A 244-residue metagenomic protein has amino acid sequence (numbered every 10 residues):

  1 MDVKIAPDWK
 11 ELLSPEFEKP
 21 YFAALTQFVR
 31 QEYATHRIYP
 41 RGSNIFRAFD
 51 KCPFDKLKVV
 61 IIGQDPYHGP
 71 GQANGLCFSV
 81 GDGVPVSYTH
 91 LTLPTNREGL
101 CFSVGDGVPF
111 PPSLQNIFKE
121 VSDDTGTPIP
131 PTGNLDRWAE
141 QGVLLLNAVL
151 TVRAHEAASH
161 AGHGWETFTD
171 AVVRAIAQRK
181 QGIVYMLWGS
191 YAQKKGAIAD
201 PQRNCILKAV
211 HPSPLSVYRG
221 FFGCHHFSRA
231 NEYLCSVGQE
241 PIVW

Functional and structural regions predicted by a protein language model:
M1-Y33, L100, G105-L114, E120-G126 (+2 more regions): C-terminal capping/extension of enzyme domains
Y39-K51, L76-V80, L100-S103, I117-G133: Short acidic (Asp/Glu) patches
F46-K56, I176-Q178: A short acidic-Thr-Gly-centered motif at the start of a beta-strand
V59-I62: Short hydrophobic beta-strand that contains or immediately precedes a catalytic carboxylate
Q64-D65, L91, A148, G189-S190 (+1 more regions): Residues immediately flanking
H68-P85, R97-F118: Catalytic core of membrane glycerolipid acyltransferases/transacylases, capturing the structured, soluble-facing
Y88-T95: Conserved small/polar residues in nucleotide/adenosyl-binding loops
